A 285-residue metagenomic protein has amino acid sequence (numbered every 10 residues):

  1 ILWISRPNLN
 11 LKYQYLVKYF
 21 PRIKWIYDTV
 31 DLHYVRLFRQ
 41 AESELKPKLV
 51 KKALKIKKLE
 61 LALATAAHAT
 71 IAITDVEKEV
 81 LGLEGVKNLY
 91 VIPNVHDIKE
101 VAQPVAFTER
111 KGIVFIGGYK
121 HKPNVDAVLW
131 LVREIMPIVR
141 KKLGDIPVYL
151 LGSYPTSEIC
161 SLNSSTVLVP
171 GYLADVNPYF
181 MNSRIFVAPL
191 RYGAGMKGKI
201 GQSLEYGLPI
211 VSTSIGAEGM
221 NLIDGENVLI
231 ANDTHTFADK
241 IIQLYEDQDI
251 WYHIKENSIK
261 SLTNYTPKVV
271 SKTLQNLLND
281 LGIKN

Functional and structural regions predicted by a protein language model:
I1-L11, I26: Short N-terminal targeting/anchoring amphipathic segment
H33, K48-A69: Membrane-proximal helix-turn-helix segments that form the acceptor-binding/catalytic region of lipid-linked
T65-I71, L83-K87, V91-N182: Conserved catalytic-core segment of nucleotide-activated headgroup transferases in glycan assembly
R184, G207-L208: A short alpha->beta transition loop at the rim of the catalytic pocket in nucleotide-sugar-dependent
K199-S203, P209-T213: Short hydrophobic beta-strand element within catalytic cores of glycosyltransferases and related nucleotide-activated
V228-T234, Q243-Q248: Conserved acidic donor-binding segment of nucleotide-sugar-dependent glycosyltransferases
I250-N264, T273-N276: A short, well-ordered alpha-helix in the C-terminal region of glycosyltransferases
P267-N285: C-terminal alpha-helical cap of glycosyltransferases
